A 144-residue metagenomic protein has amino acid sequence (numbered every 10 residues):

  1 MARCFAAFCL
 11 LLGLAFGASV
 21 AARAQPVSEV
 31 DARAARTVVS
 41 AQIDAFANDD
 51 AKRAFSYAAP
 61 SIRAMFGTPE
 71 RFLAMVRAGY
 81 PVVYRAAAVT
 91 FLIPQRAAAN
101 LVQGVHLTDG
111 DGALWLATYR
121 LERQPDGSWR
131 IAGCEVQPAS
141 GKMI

Functional and structural regions predicted by a protein language model:
M1-A2: N-terminal secretory signal peptides that target proteins for export/translocation
A6-G17: Bacterial N-terminal signal peptides
A18-A24: Sec/Tat signal peptide C-region and signal peptidase I cleavage site
P26-V27, R33-T37, A41, A51-A98: Short solvent-exposed beta->alpha transition segments
D31-A32, I144: Intrinsically disordered, low-complexity polar segments enriched in Ser/Thr/Pro and acidic
I93-I144: Exposed beta-sheet edge and beta->alpha loop/turn motif
